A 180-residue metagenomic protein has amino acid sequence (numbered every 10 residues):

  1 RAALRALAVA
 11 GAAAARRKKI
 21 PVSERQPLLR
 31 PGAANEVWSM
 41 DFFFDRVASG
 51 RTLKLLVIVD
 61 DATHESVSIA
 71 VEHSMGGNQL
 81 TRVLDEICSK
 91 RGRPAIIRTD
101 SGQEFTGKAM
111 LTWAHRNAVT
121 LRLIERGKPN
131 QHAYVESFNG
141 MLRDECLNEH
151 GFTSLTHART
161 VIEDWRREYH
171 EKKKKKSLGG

Functional and structural regions predicted by a protein language model:
R1-G180: Charged DNA-binding/catalytic regions of mobile-element recombinases
